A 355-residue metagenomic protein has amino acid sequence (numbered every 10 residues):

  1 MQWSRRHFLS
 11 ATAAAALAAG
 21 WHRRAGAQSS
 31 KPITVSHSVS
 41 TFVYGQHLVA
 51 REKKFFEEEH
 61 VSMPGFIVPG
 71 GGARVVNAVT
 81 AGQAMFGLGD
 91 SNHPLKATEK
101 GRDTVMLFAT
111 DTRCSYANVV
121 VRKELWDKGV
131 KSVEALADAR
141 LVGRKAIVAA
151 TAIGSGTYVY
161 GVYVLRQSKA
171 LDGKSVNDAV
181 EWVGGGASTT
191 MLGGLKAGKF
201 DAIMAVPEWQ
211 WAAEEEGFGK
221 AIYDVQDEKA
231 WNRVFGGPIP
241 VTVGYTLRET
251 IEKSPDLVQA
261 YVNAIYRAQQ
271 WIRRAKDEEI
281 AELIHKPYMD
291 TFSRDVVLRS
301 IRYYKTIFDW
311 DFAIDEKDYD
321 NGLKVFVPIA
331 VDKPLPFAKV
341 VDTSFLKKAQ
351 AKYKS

Functional and structural regions predicted by a protein language model:
M1-A15: N-terminal secretory signal peptides and thylakoid transit peptides that target proteins across membranes
Q28-V183, D201-P207: Short, glycine-/small- and polar/acidic-enriched structural segments that line small-molecule recognition paths
G45, T112-V119, K123-L125, G219-K220 (+3 more regions): Small-molecule pocket liners
E58, L125-K131, G173, D227-G237 (+1 more regions): Short, solvent-exposed loop/beta-turn-alpha elements that line the ligand-binding surface or hinge of extracytoplasmic
A187-H285: Pocket-lining segment of extracytoplasmic ligand-binding domains
I251-D332: Secondary-structure end/capping motifs
D320-S355: Conserved C-terminal helix/tail region of periplasmic/extracytoplasmic solute-binding proteins
